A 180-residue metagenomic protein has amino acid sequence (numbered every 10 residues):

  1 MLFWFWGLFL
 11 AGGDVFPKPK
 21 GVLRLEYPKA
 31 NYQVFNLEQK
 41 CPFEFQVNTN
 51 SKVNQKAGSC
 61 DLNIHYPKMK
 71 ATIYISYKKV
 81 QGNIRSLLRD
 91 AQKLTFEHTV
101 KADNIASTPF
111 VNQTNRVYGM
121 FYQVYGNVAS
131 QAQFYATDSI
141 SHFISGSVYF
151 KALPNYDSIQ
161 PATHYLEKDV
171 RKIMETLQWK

Functional and structural regions predicted by a protein language model:
M1-A71, I84-S86, D90-Q92, F96-E97 (+4 more regions): N-terminal targeting sequences that direct proteins away from the cytosol to non-cytosolic compartments
L62, Q133-F134: Short beta-strand/turn micro-motifs at beta-sheet edges
S76-Y77: A short gly/proline-enriched turn/hairpin at secondary-structure junctions
Y118-Q131: Short, Gly/Ser/Thr-enriched beta-strand-loop segments that form substrate-interacting elements of hydrolase/peptidase
Y135-H142: Short glycine/proline-enriched loop/turn "hinge" motifs that connect secondary-structure elements and lie
F143-Y149: Short hydrophobic beta-strand segments that form the core of ligand-binding sensory/regulatory domains
